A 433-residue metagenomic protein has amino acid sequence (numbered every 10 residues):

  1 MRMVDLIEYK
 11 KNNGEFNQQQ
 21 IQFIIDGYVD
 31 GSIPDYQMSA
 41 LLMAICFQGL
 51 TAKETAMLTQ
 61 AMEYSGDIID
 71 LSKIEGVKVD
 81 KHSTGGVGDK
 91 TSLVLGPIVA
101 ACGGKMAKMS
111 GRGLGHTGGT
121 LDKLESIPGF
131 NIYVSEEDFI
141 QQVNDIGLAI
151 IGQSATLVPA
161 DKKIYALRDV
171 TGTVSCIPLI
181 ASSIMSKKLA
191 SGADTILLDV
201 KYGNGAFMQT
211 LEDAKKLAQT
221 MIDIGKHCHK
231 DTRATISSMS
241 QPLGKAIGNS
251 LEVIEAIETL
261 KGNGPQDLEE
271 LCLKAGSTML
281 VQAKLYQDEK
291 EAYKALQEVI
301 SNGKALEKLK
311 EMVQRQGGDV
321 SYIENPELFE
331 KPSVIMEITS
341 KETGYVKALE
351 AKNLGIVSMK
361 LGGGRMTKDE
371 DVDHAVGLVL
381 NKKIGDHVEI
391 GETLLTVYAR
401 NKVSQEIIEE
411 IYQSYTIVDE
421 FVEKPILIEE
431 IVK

Functional and structural regions predicted by a protein language model:
M1, K10-K73: N-terminal glycine-rich anion-binding loops that anchor highly charged ligand groups
D5, K10, E15-Q18, Y28 (+6 more regions): Well-ordered secondary-structure scaffolds
L42-C46, K123, D161-V170, D199-M208 (+1 more regions): Active-site-proximal beta-alpha loop/turn segments in soluble metabolic enzymes
F47, L93-A107, K187-G192, H227-C228 (+1 more regions): Alpha-helix C-terminal capping segments
G49-S110, L114: Active-site cofactor/substrate anionic-group-binding motifs, chiefly glycine- and Lys/Arg-rich phosphate-binding loops
V87-G96, A100-A101, K108-M109, G115-G118 (+4 more regions): Short glycine/serine/threonine-rich phosphate/pyrophosphate-binding segments that cradle anionic phosphate groups
K123-A149, Q219-G225, H229: A glycine-rich helix N-cap at a beta->alpha junction
N144-A193: Phosphate/diphosphate-binding glycine-rich loops and adjacent basic-rich segments that engage nucleotide
